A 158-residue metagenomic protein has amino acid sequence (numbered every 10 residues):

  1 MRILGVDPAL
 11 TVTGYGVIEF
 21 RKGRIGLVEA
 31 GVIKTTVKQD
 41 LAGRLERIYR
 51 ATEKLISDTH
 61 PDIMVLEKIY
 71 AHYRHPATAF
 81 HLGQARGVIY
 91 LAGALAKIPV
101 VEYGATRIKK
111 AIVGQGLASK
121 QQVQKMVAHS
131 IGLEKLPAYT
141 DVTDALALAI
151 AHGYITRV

Functional and structural regions predicted by a protein language model:
M1-V158: Phosphate- and other anionic-substrate recognition elements at nucleic-acid/protein interfaces
